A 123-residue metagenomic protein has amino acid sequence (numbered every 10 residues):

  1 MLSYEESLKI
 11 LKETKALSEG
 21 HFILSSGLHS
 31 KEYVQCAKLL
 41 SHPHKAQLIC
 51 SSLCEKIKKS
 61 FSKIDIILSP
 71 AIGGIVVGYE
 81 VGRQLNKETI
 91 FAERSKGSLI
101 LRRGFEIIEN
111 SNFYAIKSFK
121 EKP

Functional and structural regions predicted by a protein language model:
M1-F61: Active-site-facing substrate-recognition patch
G27, I67, T89: Conserved hydrophobic/aromatic pocket- or pore-lining residues that grip, position, or stack substrates in active sites
S62-A71: Short glycine-rich phosphate-binding loop at a beta-alpha junction
G73-I75: Conserved coil-to-alpha-helix start sites within the AMP-binding
G78-P123: Short, glycine/charge-rich flexible loops or terminal/linker lids adjacent to PRPP-binding catalytic cores
